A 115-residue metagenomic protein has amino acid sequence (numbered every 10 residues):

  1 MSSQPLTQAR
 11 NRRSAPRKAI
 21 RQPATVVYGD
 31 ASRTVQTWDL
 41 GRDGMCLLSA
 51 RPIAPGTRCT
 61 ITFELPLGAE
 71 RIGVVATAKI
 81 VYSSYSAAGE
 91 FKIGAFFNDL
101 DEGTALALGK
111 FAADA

Functional and structural regions predicted by a protein language model:
M1-L40, G109-A115: N-terminal helix initiation/capping motif
S2, G29, A87-A115: C-terminal output/interaction extensions
R17-A19, S32, A69-T77: Short coil-to-beta-strand transition motifs
I20-P55, T60-T62, K92-F96: Short strand-loop-strand
D39, I80-Y82, D99: A residue-level detector for short acidic-glycine micro-motifs
G44, G68-A69: Short beta-strands and strand-coil junctions in structured, solvent-facing domains, enriched
P52-P55, G68, D101-G103: Short, charged/polar surface micro-motifs in flexible loops or helix N-caps
E64-G68, S83: Short beta-turn/strand-loop junction motif enriched in small, turn-promoting residues
